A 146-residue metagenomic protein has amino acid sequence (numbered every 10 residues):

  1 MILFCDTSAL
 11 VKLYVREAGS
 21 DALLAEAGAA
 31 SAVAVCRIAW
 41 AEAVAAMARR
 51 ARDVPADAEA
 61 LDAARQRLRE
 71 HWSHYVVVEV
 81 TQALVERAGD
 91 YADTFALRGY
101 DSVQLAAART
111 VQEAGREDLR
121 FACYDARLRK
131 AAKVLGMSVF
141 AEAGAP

Functional and structural regions predicted by a protein language model:
M1, A30-V33, H74-V76, R116-R120: Short active-site oxyanion
M1-A39, R50-A63, M137, A143-G144: Short, well-structured N-terminal submotif of metal-dependent ribonuclease cores
I2, A106, T110-P146: Acidic, PIN/NYN-like endoribonuclease modules and their adjacent C-terminal/linker elements
V11-E17, Y75-V80, F121, L135-S138: Short, contiguous hydrophobic alpha-helices characteristic of membrane insertion segments
A18-D21, A25, R49-R52, R67 (+3 more regions): Noncatalytic, solvent-exposed loop/strand surfaces of beta-propeller-type extracellular/periplasmic domains
V35, E79, G99-S102, A122-C123: Short beta-strand scaffold positions
W40, E70-F95, S102-A107: Acidic catalytic patch
